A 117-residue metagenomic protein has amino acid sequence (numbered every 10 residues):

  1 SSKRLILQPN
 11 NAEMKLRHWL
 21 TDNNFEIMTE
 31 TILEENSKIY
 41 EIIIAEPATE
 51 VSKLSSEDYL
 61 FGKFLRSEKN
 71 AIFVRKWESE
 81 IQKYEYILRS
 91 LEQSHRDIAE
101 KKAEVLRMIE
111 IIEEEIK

Functional and structural regions predicted by a protein language model:
S1-K117: Class I S-adenosyl-L-methionine
